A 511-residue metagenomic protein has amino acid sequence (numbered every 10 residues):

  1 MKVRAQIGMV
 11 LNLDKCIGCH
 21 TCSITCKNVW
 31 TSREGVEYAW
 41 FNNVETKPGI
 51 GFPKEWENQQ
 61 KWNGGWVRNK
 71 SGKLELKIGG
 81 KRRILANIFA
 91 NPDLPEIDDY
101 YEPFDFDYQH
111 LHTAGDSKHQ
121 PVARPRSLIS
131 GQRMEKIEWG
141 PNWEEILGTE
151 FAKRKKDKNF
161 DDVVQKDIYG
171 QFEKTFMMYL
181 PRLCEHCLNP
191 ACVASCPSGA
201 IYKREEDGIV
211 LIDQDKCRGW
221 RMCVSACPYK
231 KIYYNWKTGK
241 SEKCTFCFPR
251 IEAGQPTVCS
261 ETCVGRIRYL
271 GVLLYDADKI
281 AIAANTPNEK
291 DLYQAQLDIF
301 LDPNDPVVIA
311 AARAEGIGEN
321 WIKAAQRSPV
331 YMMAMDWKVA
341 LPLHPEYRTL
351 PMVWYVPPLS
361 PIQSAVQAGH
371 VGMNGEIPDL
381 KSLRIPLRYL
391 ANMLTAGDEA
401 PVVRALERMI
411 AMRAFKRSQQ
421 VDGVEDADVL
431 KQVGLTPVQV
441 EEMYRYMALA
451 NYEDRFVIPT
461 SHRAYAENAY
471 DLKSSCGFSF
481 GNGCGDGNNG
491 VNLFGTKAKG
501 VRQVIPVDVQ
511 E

Functional and structural regions predicted by a protein language model:
M1-E511: Non-ligating segments of multi-cofactor redox enzymes
